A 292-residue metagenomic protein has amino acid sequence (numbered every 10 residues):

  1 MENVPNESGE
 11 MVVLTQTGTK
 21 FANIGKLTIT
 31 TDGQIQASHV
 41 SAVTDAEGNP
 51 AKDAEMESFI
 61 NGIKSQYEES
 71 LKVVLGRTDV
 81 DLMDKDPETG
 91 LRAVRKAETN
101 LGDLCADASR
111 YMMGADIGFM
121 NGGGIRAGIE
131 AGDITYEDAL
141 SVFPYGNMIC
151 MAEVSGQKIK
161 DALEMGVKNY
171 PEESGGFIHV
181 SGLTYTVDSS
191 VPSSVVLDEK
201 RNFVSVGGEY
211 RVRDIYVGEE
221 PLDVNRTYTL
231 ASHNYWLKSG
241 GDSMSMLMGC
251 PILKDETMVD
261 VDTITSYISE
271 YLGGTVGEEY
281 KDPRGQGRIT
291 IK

Functional and structural regions predicted by a protein language model:
N6-M11, T17-K292: Catalytic centers of hydrolytic enzymes
